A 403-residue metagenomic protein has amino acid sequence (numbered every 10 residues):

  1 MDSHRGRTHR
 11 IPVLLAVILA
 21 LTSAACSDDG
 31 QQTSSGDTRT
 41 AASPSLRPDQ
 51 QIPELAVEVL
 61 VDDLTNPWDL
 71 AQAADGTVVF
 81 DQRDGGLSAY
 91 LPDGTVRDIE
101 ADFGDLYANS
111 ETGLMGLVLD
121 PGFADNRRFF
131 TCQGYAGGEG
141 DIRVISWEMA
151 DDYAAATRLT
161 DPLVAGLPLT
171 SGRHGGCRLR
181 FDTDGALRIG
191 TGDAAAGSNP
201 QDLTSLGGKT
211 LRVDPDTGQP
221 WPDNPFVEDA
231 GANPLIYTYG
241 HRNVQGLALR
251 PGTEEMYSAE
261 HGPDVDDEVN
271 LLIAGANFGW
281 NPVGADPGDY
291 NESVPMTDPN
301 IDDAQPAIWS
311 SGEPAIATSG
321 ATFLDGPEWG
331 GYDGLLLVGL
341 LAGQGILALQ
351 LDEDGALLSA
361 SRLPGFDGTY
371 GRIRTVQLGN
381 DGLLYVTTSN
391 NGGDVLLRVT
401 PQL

Functional and structural regions predicted by a protein language model:
L21-A25: C-terminal motif of bacterial Sec signal peptides marking the signal peptidase cleavage site
S27-D29: Bacterial signal peptide processing site
D37-Q50, D81, T112-L114, G122-A124 (+8 more regions): Beta-propeller domain segments
V59-G85, I316-F323: Beta-strand-rich domains and repeat architectures in extracellular enzymes and scaffolds, especially beta-propellers
V59-T65, E100-N109, L163-T170, E228 (+3 more regions): Surface loop/turn motifs at the tips and blade-to-blade linkers of beta-strand repeat domains
V96-P121: Blade-loop segments of beta-propeller domains
D141-R180: Asp-box/WD-like beta-propeller blade repeats and closely related beta-sheet repeat scaffolds
